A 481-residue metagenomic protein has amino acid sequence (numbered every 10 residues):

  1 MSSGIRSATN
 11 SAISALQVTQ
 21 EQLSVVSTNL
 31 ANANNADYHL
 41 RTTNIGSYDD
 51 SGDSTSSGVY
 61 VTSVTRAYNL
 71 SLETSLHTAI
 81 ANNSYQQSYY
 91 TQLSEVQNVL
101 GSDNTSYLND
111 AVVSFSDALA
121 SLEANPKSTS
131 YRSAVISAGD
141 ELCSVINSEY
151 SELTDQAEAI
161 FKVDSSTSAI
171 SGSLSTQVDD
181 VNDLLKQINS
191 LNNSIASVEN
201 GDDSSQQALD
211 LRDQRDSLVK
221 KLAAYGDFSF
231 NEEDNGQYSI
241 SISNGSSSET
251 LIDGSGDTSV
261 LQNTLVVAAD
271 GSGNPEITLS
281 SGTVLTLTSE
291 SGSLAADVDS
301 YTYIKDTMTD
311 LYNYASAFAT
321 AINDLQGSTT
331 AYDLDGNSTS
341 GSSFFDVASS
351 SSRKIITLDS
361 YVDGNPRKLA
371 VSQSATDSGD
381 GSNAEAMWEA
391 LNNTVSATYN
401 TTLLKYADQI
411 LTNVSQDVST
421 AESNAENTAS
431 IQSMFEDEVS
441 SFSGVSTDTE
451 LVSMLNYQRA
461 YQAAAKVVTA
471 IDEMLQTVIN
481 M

Functional and structural regions predicted by a protein language model:
S2-I5, T9-A12, S27, A223 (+3 more regions): Proline-poor, low-complexity alpha-helical tail modules
S2-N82, S88, Q92, D180 (+3 more regions): Phosphate-proximal small/polar/acidic motifs at interfaces that engage nucleotide phosphates, polyphosphates
T9, L16-T19, L23, N82 (+17 more regions): Amphipathic alpha-helical coiled-coil segments
I13-S14, A79-N82, V96-S102, S121-R132 (+6 more regions): Second-shell loop/turn segments in exported
Q22, N29-N32, A36-H39, G46 (+18 more regions): Heptad-repeat coiled-coil alpha-helices
V64-V96, T154, N392-L411: Short, charge-rich amphipathic alpha-helices with coiled-coil/heptad character
I80-S94, N98-N182, N193-A196: Extracytoplasmic/periplasmic terminal helices and flexible tails
V362-V418: C-terminal structural cap/anchor segments
